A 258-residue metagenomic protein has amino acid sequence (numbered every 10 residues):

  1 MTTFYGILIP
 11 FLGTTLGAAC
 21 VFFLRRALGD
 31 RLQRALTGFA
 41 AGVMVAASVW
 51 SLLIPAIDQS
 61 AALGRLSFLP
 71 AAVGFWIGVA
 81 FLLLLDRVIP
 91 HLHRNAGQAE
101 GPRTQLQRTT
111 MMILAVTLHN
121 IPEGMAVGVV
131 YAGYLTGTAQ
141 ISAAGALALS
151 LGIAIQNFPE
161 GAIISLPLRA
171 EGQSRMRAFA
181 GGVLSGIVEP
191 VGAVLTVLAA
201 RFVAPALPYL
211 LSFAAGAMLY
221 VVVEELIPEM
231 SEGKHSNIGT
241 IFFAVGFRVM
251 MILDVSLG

Functional and structural regions predicted by a protein language model:
M1-G258: Intrinsically disordered, metal-sensing/regulatory segments
